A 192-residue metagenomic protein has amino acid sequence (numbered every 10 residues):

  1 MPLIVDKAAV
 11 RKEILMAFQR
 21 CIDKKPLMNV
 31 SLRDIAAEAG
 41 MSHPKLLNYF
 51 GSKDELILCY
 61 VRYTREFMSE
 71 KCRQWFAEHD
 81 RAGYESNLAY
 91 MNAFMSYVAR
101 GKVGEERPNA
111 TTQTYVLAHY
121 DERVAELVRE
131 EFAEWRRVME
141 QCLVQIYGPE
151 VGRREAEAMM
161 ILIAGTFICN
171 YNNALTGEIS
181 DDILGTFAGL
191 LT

Functional and structural regions predicted by a protein language model:
M1-A9: N-terminal intrinsically disordered/low-complexity leader segments
V5, G51-E55, C59, R81 (+4 more regions): Residues in soluble alpha-helical coiled-coils and helical-bundle/repeat scaffolds
E13, A17, C21-E55, C59: Helix-turn-helix
C59, R73-E106, A156-M159, D181: Hydrophobic alpha-helical connector segments
R62-S69: Short, basic, alpha-helical segments at the C-terminal edge of helix-turn-helix-like DNA-binding modules
S69, V103-T112, H119-Y147, E157: Amphipathic alpha-helical packing segments from all-alpha helical-bundle domains
F94-V98, T111-Y115, M159-T166: Short alpha-helical scaffolding segments that buttress acidic/His motifs in well-ordered protein cores
A125-R129, Q145-L191: Hydrophobic/aromatic-rich alpha-helical bundle segments in the mid-to-C-terminal region
